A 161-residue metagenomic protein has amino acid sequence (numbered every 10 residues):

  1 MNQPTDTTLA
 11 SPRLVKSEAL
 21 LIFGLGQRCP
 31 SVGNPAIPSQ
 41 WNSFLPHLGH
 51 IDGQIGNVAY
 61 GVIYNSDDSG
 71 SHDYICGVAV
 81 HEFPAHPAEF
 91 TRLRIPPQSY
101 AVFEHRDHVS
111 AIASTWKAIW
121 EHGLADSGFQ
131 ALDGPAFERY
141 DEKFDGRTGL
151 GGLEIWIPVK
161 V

Functional and structural regions predicted by a protein language model:
M1-V161: A solvent-exposed interaction/effector surface
